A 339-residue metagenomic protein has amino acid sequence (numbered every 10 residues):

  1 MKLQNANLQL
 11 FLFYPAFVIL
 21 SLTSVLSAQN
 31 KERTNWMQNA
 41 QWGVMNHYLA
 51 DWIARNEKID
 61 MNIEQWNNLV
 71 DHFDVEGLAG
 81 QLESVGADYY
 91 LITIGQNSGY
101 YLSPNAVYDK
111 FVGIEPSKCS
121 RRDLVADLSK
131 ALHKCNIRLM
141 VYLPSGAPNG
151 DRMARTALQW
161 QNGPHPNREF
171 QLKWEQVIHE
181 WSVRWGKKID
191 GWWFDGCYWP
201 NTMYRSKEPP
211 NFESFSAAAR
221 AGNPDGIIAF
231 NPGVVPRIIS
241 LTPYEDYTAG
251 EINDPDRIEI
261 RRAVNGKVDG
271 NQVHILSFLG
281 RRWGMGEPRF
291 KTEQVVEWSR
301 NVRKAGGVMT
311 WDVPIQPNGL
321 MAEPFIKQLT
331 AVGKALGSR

Functional and structural regions predicted by a protein language model:
M1-L8: N-terminal secretory signal peptides that target proteins for export/translocation
L8, F13, D51: Alpha-helical and His/Cys-centered functional microenvironments
F11-T23: Bacterial N-terminal signal peptides
Q29-R339: Mature catalytic domains of secreted/periplasmic carbohydrate-active enzymes
